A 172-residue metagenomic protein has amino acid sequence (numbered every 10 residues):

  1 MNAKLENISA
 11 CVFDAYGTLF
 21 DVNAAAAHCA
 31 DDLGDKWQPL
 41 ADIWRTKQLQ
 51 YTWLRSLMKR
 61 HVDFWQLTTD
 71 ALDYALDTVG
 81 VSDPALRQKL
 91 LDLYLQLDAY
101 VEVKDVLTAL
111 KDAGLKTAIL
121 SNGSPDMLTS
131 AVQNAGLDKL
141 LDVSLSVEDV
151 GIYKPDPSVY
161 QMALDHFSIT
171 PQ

Functional and structural regions predicted by a protein language model:
M1-L49, L76-T78: Active-site neighborhood of HAD-like aspartate-dependent phosphohydrolases
K4-E6, A113-L115, F167-T170: Glycine-rich phosphate-binding loop signature in dinucleotide/nucleotide-binding domains
H28-C29, I43, D70-Y74, K89 (+2 more regions): Alpha-helical elements of Rossmann-like donor-binding domains used by nucleotide-donor carbohydrate transfer enzymes
D32, Q38, T52-Q88: A metal-dependent, Asp-based hydrolase signature
L33-K36, R60, A99, Q133 (+1 more regions): Residue-level signature of the cytosolic catalytic core of signaling kinases
L33-W37, T78-A85, D112, G136-L140 (+1 more regions): Short helix-capping segments at alpha-helix termini
H61, W65-T69, D83-I119, P125 (+2 more regions): Short, acidic loop-to-helix structural element flanking the phosphoryl-transfer center in phosphate-processing enzymes
A118, S124-Q172: Substrate-recognition "cap/lid" segment bordering the active-site pocket of phosphatases
